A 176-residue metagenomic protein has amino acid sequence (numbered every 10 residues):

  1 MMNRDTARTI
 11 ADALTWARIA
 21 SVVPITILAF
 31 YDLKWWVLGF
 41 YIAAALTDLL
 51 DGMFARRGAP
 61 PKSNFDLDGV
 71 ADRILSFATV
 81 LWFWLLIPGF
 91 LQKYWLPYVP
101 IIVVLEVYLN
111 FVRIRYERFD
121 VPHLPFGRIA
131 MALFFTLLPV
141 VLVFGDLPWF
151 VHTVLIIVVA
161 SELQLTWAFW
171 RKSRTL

Functional and structural regions predicted by a protein language model:
M2-R8, L38-Y41, F119-L176: C-terminal membrane-associated helical module and adjoining short loops/tails
A13-S63, V80, Y94-V107, F150-I157: Membrane-embedded alpha-helical segments that form the functional core of polytopic membrane enzymes, especially those
T15-V23, A71-F83, V104-L105, G127-L138: Core segments of transmembrane alpha-helices that mediate helix-helix packing or line hydrophobic substrate/ligand
V22-A29, T79-L86, Y108-R113, F135-L142 (+1 more regions): Structural signal for membrane-spanning alpha-helices in multi-pass inner-membrane proteins, emphasizing helix cores
Y31, A59-K62, P88-Q92, I114-V121 (+1 more regions): Membrane-interface helix caps and helix-loop-helix hairpins in membrane proteins
L46-L50, I102-Y116, V158-K172: Transmembrane alpha-helical segments that form the membrane-embedded catalytic/substrate-channel core of multi-pass
A55-S76, D120-F126: Juxtamembrane helix-capping/reentrant segments at transmembrane boundaries
F65-R115: Helix-adjacent hinge/juxtasegments
